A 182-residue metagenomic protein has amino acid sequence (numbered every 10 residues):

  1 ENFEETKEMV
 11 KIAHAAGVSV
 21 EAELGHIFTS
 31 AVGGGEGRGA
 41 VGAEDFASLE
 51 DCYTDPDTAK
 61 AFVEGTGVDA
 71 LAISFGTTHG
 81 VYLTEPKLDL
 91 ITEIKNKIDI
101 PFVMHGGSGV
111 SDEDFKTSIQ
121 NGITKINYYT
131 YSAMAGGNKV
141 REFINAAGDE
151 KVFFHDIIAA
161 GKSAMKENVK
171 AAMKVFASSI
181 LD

Functional and structural regions predicted by a protein language model:
E1-I100, D112-I123, Y128, M134-E142 (+1 more regions): Alpha/beta enzyme core
M104-G106: Thr-Gly-centered strand-to-loop micro-motif
F143-D182: Extended, intrinsically disordered, low-complexity segments
